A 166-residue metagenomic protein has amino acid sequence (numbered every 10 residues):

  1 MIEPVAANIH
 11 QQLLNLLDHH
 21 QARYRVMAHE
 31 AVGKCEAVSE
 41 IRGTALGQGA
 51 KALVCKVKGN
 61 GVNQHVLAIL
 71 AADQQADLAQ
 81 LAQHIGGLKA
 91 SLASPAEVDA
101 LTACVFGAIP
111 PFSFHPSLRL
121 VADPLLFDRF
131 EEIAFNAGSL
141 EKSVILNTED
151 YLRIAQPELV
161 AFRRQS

Functional and structural regions predicted by a protein language model:
M1-S166: Extended, low-hydrophobicity, polar/charged segments
